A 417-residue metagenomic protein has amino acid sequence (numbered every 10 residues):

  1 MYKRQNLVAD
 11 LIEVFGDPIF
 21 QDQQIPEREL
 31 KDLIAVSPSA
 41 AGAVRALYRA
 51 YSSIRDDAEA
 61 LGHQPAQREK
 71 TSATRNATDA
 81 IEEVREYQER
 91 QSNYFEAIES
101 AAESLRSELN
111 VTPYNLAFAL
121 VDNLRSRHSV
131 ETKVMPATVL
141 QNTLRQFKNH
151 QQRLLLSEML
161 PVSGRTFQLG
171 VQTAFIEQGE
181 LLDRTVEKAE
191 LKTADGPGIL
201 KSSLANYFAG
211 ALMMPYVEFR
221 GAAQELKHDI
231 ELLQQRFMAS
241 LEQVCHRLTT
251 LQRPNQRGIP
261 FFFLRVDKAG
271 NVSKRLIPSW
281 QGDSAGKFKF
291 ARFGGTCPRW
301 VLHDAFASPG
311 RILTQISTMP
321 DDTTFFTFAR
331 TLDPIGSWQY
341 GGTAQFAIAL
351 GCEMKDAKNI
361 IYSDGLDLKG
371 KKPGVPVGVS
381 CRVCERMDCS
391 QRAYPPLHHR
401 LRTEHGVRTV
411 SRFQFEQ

Functional and structural regions predicted by a protein language model:
M1: Active-site loops and adjacent core secondary-structure elements that bind or stabilize anionic groups
R4-Q417: Short juxta-domain linker segments that transition from a proline/glycine-rich, charged coil into a short amphipathic
